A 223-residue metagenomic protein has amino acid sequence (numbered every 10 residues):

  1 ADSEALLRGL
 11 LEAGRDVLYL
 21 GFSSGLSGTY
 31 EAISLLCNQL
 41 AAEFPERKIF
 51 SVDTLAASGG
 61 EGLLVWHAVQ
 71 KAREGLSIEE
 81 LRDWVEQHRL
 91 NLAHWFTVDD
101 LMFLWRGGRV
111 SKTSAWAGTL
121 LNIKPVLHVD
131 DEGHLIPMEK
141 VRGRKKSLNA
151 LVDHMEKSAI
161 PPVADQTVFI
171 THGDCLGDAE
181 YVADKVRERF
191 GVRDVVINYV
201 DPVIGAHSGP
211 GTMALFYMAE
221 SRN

Functional and structural regions predicted by a protein language model:
A1-A42: Class I S-adenosyl-L-methionine
G21, F50-S51: A glycine-rich beta-strand to alpha-helix segment that forms a phosphate/ribose-binding loop at ligand/cofactor sites
L26-T29, I33-Q39, F44-F50, A56-N223: Mixed-charge interfacial surface used for oligomerization/domain docking and macromolecular partner engagement
